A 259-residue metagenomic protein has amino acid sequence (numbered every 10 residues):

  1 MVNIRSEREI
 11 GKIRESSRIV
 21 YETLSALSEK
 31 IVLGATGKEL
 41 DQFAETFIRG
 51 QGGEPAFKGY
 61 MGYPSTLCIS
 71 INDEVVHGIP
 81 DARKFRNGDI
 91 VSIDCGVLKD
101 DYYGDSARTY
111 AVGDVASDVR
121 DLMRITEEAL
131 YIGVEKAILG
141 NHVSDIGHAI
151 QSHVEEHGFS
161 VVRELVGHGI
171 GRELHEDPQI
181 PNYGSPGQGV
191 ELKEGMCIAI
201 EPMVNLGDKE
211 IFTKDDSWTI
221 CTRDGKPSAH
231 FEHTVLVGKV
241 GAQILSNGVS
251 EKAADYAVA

Functional and structural regions predicted by a protein language model:
M1-A259: Active-site neighborhoods and metal-handling regions in enzymes and metal-associated proteins
